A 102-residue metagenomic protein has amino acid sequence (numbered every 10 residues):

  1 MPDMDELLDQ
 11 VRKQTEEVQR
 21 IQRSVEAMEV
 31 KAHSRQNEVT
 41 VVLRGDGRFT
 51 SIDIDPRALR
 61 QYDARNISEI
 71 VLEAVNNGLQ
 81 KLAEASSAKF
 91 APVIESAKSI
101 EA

Functional and structural regions predicted by a protein language model:
M1-Q14: N-terminal presequence-like segments and adjacent domain-start helices
V11-Q14, V18-I21, V25, V75 (+2 more regions): Amphipathic alpha-helical coiled-coil segments
R20-V41: Structured beta-strand/loop patches that form or line metal/cofactor-binding pockets in enzymes
V39-V41, D46-N66: Amphipathic, hydrophobic secondary-structure cores in small proteins
T50-D53, A91-A102: Conserved "boundary/linchpin" sites in short secondary-structure elements
V71-S96: C-terminal structural segments of small proteins and small subunits
